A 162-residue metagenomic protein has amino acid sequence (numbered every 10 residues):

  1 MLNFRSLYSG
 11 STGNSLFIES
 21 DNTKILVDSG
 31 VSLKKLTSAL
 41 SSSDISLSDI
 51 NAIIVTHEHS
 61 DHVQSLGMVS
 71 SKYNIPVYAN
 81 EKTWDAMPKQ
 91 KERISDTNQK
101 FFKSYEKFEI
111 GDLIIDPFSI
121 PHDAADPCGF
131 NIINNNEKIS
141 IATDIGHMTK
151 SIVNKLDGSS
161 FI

Functional and structural regions predicted by a protein language model:
M1-S43, P127-D144: Conserved beta-strand hairpin/beta-sheet module of binuclear metal-dependent hydrolase folds, prominently
L7-Y8, S29-V31, E58, K82 (+3 more regions): Active-site metal-binding loops of divalent metal-dependent hydrolases
T12, S60-V63, W84-A86, A124-A125 (+1 more regions): Active-site environment of divalent metal-dependent phosphoester hydrolases
L33-N80, S159-F161: Active-site metal-binding motif and surrounding structural segment of the metallo-beta-lactamase
L40-D44, F108-D112, I152-K155: Short amphipathic alpha-helix with an adjacent loop that forms part of the alpha/beta core around
I45-S48, I94-T97, L113, D157-S159: Structured loop/turn residues at beta-strand edges in well-structured enzyme cores
E81-N136: Metallo-beta-lactamase
I132-I162: Metallo-beta-lactamase
